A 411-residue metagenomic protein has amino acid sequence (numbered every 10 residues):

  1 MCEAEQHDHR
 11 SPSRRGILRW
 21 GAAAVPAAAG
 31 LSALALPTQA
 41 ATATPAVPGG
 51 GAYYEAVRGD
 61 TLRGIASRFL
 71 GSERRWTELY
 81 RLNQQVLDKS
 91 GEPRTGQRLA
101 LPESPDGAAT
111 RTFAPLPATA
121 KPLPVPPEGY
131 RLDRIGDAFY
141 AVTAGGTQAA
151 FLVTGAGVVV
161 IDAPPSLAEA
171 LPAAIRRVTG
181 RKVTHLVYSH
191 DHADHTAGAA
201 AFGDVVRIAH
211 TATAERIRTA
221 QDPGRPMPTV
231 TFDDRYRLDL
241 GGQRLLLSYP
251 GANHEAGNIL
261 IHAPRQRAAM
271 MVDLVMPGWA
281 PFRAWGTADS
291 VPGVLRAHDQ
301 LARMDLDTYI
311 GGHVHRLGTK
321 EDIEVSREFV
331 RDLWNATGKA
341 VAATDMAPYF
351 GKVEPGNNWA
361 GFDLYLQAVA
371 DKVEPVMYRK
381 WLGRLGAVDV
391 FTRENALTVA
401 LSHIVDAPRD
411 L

Functional and structural regions predicted by a protein language model:
M1-S13, A23-G30, L36-Q39: N-terminal secretory signal peptides
A43-L70, Q97: Primarily a LysM-type cell-wall glycan-binding module
R68-R111: Extracellular LysM carbohydrate-binding repeats and other cell-envelope/extracellular binding modules
Y130-A173, L260-A263, A268-V272: Conserved beta-strand hairpin/beta-sheet module of binuclear metal-dependent hydrolase folds, prominently
A173-D239: Active-site HxH/HxHxD metal-binding segment of metal-dependent hydrolases
A212-G257, P264-R265, L295-Q300, D305: Metallo-beta-lactamase
L295-A360: Divalent-metal (often Zn2+) His-rich catalytic cores of metallo-beta-lactamase-fold enzymes
Y349-L411: C-terminal regulatory/interaction regions
